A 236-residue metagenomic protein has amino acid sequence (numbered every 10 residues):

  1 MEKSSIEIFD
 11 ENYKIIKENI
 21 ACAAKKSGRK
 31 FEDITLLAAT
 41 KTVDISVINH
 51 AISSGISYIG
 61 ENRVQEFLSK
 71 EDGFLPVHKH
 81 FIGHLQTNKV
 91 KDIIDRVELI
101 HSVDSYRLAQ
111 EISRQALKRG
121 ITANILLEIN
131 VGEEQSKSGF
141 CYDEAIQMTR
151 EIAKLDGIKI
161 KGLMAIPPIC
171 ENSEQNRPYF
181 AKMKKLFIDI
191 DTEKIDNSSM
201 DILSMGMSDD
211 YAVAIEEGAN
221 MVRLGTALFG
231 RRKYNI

Functional and structural regions predicted by a protein language model:
M1-L186, I190-D209, I215-E217, F229: Conserved alpha/beta-domain cores
A219-I236: Gly/Pro- and small hydrophobic-enriched strand-loop and loop-to-helix capping segments that sit at the rims
